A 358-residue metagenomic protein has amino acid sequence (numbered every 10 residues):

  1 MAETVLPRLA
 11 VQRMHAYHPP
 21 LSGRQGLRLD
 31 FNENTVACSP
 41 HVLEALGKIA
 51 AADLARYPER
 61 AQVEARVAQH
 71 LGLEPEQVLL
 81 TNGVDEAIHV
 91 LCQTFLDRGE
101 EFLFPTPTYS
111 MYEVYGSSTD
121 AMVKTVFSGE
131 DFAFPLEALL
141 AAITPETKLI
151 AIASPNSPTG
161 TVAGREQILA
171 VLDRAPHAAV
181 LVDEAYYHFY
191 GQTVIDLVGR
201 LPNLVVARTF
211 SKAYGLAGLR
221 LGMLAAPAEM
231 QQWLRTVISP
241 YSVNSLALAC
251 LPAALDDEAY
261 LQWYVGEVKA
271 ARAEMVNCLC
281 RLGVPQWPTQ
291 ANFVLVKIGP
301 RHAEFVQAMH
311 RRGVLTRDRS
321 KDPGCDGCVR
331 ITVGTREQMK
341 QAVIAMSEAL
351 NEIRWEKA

Functional and structural regions predicted by a protein language model:
A2-D85, V90: N-terminal small-domain helix-loop-helix segment of the aminotransferase-like
L9, A16, P288-T289, V296 (+1 more regions): Conserved PLP cofactor-binding pocket of PLP-dependent enzymes
E74-V78, R98-E101, E146, E184 (+2 more regions): Short acidic capping loops at alpha-helix termini that bridge into adjacent secondary structure
T94-I152: PLP-dependent aminotransferase-like
E130-E184, H188: Active-site phosphate-binding strand-loop segment of PLP-dependent enzymes
N203-W287: PLP-dependent aminotransferase class I/II
K269, A273, C280-R312: Conserved PLP-binding catalytic core of the aspartate aminotransferase-like
A308-R312, K321-A358: PLP-dependent enzyme catalytic core of the Aspartate aminotransferase-like
